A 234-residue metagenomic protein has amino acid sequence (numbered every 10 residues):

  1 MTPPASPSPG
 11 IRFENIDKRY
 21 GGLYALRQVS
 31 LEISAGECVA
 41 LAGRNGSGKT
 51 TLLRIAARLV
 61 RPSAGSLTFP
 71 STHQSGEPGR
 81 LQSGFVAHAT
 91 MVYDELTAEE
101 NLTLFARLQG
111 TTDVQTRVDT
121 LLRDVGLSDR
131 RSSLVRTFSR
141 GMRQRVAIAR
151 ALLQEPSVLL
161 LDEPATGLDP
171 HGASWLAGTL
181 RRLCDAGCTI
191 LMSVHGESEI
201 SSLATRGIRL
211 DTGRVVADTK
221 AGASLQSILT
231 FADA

Functional and structural regions predicted by a protein language model:
A42-R44: The feature captures the beta-strand-to-loop junction immediately N-terminal to the Walker
A57: Helix-to-loop junction immediately C-terminal to a conserved catalytic motif
T103, R107, D113-R130: Conserved ABC ATPase "signature" region
E155: Conserved catalytic motifs of ABC-family nucleotide-binding domains
L159-D162: Catalytic Walker B motif of ABC-type/P-loop ATPase nucleotide-binding domains
S193-H195: H-loop/switch region of ABC-family ATPase nucleotide-binding domains
